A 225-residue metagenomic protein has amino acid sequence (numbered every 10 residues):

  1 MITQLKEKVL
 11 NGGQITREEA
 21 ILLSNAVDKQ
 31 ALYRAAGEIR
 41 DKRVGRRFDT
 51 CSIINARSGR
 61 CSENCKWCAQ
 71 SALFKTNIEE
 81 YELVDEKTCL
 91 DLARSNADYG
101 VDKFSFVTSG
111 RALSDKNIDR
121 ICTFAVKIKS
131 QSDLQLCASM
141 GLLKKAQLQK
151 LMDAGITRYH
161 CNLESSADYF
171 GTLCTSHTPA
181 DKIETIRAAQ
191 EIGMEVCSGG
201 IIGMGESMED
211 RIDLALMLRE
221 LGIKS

Functional and structural regions predicted by a protein language model:
M1-Q30, R219-S225: Auxiliary Fe-S-binding modules of radical SAM enzymes
G12, A36, C65, F106 (+3 more regions): Conserved, mostly hydrophobic/aromatic
Y33-F74, Y81-S105: N-terminal pre-triad scaffold of radical SAM enzymes
F48-S52, F104, L136-A138, Y159-C161 (+1 more regions): Hydrophobic faces of well-ordered beta-strands that scaffold small-molecule active sites in alpha/beta enzyme cores
C51-I54, N77-I78, F104-N117, Y169-F170: Glycine-rich, proline-tolerant flexible connector loops at the mouths of alpha/beta enzymes
N77-L90, L113-R158, L163-A167, D181 (+1 more regions): Canonical radical SAM enzyme core domain
D98-V101, D133, I156, M194 (+1 more regions): A structural motif
A180-S225: Conserved C-terminal portion of the radical SAM core fold that forms the substrate/S-adenosylmethionine-binding
